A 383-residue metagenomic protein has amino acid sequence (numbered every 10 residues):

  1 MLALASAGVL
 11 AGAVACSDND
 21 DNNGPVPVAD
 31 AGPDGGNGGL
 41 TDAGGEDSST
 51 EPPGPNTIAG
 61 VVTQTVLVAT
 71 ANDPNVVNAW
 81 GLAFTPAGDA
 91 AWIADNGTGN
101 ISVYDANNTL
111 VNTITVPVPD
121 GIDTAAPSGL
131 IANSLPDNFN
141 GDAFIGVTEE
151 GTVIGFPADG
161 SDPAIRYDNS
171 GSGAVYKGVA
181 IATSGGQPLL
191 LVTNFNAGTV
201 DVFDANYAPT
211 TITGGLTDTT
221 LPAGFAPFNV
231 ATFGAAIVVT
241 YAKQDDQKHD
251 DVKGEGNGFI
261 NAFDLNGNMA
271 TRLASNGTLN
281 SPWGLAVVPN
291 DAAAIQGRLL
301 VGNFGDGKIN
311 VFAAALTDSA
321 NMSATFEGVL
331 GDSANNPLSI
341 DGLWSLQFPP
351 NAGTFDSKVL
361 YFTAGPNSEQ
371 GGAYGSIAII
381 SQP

Functional and structural regions predicted by a protein language model:
M1-A3: Bacterial N-terminal signal peptides that target proteins for export
A5, V28-A31: Exposed boundary/loop context
A11-A15: C-terminal motif of bacterial Sec signal peptides marking the signal peptidase cleavage site
D18-V26, G45, S49-P383: Sequence/structural signature of beta-propeller domains
D30, D34-N37, D42, D47: Intrinsically disordered, low-complexity serine/threonine-rich repeat tracts
